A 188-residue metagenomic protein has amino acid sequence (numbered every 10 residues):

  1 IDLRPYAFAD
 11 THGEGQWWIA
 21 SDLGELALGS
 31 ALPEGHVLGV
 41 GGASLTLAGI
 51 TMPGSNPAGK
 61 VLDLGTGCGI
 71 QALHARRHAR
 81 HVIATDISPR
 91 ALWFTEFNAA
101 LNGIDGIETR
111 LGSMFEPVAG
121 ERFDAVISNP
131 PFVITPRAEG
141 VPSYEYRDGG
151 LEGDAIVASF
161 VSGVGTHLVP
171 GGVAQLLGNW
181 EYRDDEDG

Functional and structural regions predicted by a protein language model:
D2-V61, T66-Q71: SAM-dependent Rossmann-like transferase core, predominantly class I methyltransferases with a strong bias toward
W18, H81, E108, D124-A125 (+2 more regions): Beta-sheet entry/capping signal
E34, E121, E186-D187: Short, solvent-exposed loop/turn segments at secondary-structure boundaries
G41-S128, I134, E181: Conserved SAM/SAH cofactor-binding pocket of Class I
S88, G153-G188: Conserved Class I SAM-dependent methyltransferase catalytic core
R90, S128-S159: Mobile active-site "lid"/loop adjacent to the S-adenosyl-L-methionine
F115-E116, Y146, G163-V164: Generic recognition of flexible, low-complexity loop/linker segments
